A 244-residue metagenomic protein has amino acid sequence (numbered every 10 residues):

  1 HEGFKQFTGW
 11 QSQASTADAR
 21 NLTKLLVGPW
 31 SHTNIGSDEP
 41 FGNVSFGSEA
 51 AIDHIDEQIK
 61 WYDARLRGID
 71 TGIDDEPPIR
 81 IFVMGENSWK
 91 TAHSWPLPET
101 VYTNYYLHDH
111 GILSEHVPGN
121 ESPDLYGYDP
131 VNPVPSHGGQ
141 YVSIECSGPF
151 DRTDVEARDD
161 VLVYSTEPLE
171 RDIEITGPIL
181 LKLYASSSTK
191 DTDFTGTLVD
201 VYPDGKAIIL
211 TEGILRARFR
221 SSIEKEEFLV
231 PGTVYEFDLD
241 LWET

Functional and structural regions predicted by a protein language model:
H1, T23-L25, Y105, L183: Catalytic His-Asp charge-relay segment
H1-E2, H54: Phosphate/oxyanion-binding active-site loops and adjacent basic polyanion-contact surfaces
E2-T23: Active-site-adjacent alpha-helix of alpha/beta-hydrolase-fold enzymes
A19-S48: Catalytic cores of eukaryotic secretory-pathway lumenal/extracellular enzymes that build and remodel glycoconjugates
P40-T244: C-terminal, loop-rich substrate-recognition/catalytic regions characterized by aromatic stacking residues
